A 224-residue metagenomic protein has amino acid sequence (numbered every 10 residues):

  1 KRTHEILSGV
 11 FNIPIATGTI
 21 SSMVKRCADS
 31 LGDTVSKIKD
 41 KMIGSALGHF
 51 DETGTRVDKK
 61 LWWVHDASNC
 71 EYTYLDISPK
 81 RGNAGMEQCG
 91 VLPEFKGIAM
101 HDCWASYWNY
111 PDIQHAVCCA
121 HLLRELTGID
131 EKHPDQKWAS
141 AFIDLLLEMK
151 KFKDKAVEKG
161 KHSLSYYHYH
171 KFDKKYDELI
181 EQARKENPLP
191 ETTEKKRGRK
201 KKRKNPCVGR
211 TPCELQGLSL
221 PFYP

Functional and structural regions predicted by a protein language model:
K1-P224: Catalytic center-proximal scaffold of phosphoryl-transfer enzymes
